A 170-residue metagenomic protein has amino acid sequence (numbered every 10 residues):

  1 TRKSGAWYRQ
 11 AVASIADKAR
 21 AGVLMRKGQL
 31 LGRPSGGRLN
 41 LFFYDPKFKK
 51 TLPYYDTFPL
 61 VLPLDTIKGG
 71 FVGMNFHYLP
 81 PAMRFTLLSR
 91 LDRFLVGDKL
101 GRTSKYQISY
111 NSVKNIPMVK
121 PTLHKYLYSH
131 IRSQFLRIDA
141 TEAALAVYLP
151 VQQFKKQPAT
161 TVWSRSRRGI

Functional and structural regions predicted by a protein language model:
T1-L39: Mixed-charge, Lys/Arg-rich low-complexity intrinsically disordered regions
G37-K47: A short beta-strand micro-motif
N40-F42, V61, G73: Hydrophobic beta-strand residues in large extracellular and virion-surface proteins
D45-Y54, A82-F85: Intrinsically disordered, low-complexity coil segments
T51-I67: Short beta-strand-centered aromatic/proline hotspots
G69-H77: Short, solvent-exposed secondary-structure boundary/capping segments
L79-I170: Intrinsically disordered, low-complexity, charged/polar segments
